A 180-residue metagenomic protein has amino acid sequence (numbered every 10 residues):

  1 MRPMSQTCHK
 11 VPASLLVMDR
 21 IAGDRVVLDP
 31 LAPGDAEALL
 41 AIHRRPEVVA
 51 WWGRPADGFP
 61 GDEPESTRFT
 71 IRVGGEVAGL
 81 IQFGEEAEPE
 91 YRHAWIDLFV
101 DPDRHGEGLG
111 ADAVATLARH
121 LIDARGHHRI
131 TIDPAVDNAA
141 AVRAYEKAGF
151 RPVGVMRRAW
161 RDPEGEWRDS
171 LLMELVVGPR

Functional and structural regions predicted by a protein language model:
R2-G61, P179-R180: A short, well-structured alpha-helix characteristic of acyl/acetyltransferase catalytic modules
A50-H105, A111, H120, E174-P179: Acetyl-CoA-dependent GNAT
E76-G79, A140, W167: Glycine-rich acetyl-CoA-binding "A-motif" of GNAT/NAT acetyltransferases
E107-H120, V142-K147: Conserved acetyl-CoA-binding loop-helix of GNAT-fold acetyltransferases
G110, V114, N138-A141, R158-P163: Short glycine/proline-centered loop/turn elements that form peptide/ligand docking sites
D123-D133: Conserved GNAT acetyl-CoA-binding A-motif
T131-P134, R151-R168: Conserved catalytic-core motifs of GNAT/GCN5-like acyltransferases
Y145, F150, M173: Conserved active-site tyrosine of GNAT-family acetyltransferases
